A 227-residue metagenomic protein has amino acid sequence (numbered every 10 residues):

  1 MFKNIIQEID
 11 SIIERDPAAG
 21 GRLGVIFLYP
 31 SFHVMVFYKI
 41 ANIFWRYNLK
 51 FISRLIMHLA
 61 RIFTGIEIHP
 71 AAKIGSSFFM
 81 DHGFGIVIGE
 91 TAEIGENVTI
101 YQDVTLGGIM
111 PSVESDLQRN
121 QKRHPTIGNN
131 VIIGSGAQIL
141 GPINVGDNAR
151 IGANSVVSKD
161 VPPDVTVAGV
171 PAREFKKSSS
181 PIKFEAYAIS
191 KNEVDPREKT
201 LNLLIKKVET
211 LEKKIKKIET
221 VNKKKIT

Functional and structural regions predicted by a protein language model:
M1-L59, P181-T227: Terminal amphipathic alpha-helical/low-complexity segments used for targeting or macromolecular assembly
R61-F175: Structural signal for interior beta-strand "rungs" in well-ordered beta-sheet cores of soluble enzyme domains
